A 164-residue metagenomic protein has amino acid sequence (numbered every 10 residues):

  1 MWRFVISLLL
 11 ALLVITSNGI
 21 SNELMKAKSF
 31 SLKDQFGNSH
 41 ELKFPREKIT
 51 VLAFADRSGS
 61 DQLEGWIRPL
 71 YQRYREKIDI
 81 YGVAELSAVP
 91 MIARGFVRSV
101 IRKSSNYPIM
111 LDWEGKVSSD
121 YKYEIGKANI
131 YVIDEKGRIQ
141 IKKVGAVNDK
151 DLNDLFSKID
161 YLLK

Functional and structural regions predicted by a protein language model:
M1-F4: Positively charged n-region of N-terminal signal peptides that target proteins for export
S7-I15: Bacterial N-terminal signal peptides
G19-S21: Boundary at the C-terminal end of the N-terminal hydrophobic targeting segment
F30-I49: A short beta-strand-turn-helix
K43-E64: Short active-site neighborhood of thiol/selenol oxidoreductases, capturing the structured segment around
G59-I101: Structural microenvironment flanking redox-active thiols in thiol-disulfide oxidoreductases
Y81-V83, R98-K127: Short, internal strand/loop/helix patches that form the active-site neighborhood or redox-interaction surface
G126-K164: Thiol-/selenol-based redox modules, centered on thioredoxin-like and closely related oxidoreductase domains
